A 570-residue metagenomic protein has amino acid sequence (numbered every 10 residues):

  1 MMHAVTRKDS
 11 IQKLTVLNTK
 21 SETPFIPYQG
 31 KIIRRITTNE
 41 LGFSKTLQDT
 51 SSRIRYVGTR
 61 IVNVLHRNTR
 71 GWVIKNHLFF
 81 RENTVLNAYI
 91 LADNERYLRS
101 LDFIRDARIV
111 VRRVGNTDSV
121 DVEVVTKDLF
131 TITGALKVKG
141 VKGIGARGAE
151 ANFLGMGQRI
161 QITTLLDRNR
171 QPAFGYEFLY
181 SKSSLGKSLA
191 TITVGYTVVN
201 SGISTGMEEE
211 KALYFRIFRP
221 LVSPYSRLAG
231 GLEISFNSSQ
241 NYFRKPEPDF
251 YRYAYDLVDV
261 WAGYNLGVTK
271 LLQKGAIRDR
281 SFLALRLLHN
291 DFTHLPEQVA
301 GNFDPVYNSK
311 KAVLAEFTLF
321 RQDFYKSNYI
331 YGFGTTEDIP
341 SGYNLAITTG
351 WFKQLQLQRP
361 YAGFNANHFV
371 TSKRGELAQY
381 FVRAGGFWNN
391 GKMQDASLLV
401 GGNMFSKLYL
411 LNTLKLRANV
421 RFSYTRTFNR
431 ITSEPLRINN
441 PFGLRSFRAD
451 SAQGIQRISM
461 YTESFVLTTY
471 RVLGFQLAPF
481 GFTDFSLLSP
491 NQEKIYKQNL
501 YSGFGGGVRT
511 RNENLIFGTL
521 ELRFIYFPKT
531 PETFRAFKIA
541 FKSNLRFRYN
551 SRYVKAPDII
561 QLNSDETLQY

Functional and structural regions predicted by a protein language model:
M1-G391, M404-Y570: Immediate N-terminus of the mature polypeptide
